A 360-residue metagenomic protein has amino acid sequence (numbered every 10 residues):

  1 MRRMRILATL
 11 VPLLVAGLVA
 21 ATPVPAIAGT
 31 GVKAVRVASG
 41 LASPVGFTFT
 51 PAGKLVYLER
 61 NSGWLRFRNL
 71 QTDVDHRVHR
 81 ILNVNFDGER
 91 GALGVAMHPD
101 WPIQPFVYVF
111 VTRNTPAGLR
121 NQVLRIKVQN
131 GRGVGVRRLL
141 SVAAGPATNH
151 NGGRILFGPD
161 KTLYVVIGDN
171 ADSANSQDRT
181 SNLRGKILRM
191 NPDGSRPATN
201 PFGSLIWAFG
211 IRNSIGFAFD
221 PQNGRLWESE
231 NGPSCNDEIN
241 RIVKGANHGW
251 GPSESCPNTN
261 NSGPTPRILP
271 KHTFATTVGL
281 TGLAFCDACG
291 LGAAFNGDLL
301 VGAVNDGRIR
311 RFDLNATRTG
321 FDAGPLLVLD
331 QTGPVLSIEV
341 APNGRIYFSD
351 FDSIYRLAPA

Functional and structural regions predicted by a protein language model:
R2-A28: Secretory targeting and sorting signals
R36-A42, H79-D87, L140-A147, L205-G210 (+2 more regions): Surface loop/turn motifs at the tips and blade-to-blade linkers of beta-strand repeat domains
R36-G63, V278-C289: Beta-strand-rich domains and repeat architectures in extracellular enzymes and scaffolds, especially beta-propellers
S43, G88-G91, M97, L119 (+7 more regions): Beta-rich catalytic cores
L55-H79: Beta-propeller domains
S62-F67, R90-A92, D100-P102, D169-P325 (+4 more regions): Beta-propeller domain segments
V74-H98: Blade-loop segments of beta-propeller domains
L119-L156: Asp-box/WD-like beta-propeller blade repeats and closely related beta-sheet repeat scaffolds
